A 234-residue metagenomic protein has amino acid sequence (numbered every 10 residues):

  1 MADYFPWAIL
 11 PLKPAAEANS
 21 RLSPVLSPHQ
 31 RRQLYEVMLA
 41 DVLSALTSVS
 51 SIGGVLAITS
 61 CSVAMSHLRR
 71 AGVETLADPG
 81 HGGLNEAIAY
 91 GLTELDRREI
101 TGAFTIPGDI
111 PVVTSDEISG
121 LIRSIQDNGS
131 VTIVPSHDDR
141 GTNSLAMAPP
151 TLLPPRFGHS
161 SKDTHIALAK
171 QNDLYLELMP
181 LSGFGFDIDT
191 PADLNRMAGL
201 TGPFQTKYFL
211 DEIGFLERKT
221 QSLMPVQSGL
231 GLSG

Functional and structural regions predicted by a protein language model:
M1-L22: N-terminal nucleotide-binding beta1-loop-alpha1 segment
Y35-S51: A short, N-terminal amphipathic alpha-helix
I52-T75: Acidic donor-binding segment of Leloir-type glycosyltransferases
R69-G102: Short phosphate-binding loop-to-helix
P107-P111: The conserved acidic donor/metal-binding loop of glycosyltransferases
V113-D139: Conserved donor-nucleotide/metal-binding helix-loop-beta segment in metal-dependent transferases, i.e., the alpha-helix
M147-A169: Short, glycine-/small-residue-rich phosphate/pyrophosphate-handling segment
D163, L168-G234: Conserved alpha/beta core of the MobA/IspD/sugar-nucleotide pyrophosphorylase nucleotidyltransferase superfamily
